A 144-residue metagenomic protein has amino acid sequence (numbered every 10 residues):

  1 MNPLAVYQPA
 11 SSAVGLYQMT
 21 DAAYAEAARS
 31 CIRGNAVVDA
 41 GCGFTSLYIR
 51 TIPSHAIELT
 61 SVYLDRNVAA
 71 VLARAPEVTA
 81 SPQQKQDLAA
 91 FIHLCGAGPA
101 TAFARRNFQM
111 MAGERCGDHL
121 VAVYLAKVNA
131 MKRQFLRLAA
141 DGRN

Functional and structural regions predicted by a protein language model:
M1-M131: Catalytic glycan-binding domains that act on GlcNAc-containing polysaccharides
A126-N144: Primarily interfacial, aromatic-capped hydrophobic alpha-helices that serve as membrane anchors
